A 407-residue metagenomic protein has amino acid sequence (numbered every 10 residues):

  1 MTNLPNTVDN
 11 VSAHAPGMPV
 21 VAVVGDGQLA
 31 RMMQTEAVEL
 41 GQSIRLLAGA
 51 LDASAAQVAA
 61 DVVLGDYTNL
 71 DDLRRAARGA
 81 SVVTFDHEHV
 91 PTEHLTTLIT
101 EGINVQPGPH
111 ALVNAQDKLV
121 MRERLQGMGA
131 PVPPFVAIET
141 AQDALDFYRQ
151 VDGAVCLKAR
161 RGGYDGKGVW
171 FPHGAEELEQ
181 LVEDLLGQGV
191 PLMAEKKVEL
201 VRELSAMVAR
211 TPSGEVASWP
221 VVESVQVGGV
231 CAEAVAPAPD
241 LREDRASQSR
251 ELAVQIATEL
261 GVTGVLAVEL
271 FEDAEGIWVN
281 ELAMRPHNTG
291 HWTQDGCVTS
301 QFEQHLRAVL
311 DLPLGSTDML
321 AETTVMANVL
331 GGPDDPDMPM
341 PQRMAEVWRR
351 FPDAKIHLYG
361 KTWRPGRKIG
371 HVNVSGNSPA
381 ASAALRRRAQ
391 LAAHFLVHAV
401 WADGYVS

Functional and structural regions predicted by a protein language model:
M1-V120, G127, Q142: ATP-binding N-terminal substructure of ATP-dependent carboxylate-amine bond-forming enzymes
N3-D9, G17, R307-S407: Peripheral (often C-terminal) accessory segments that flank ATP-dependent C-N-forming ligase machineries
P107-V169: A conserved helix-loop-beta module that forms one wall/lid of the active-site cleft in ATP-utilizing catalytic domains
P134, A154-L157, V190-E195, L266-A267 (+2 more regions): A short linear hydrophobic-aromatic micro-motif
G168, P172-V268, E272-A274: Internal nucleotide-binding/catalytic subdomain
S247-V268, D273, A283-D337: Active-site "cap" helix and flanking loop/linker of ATP-utilizing ligase/carboxylase catalytic domains
G276-W278: Conserved protein kinase catalytic/activation segment
